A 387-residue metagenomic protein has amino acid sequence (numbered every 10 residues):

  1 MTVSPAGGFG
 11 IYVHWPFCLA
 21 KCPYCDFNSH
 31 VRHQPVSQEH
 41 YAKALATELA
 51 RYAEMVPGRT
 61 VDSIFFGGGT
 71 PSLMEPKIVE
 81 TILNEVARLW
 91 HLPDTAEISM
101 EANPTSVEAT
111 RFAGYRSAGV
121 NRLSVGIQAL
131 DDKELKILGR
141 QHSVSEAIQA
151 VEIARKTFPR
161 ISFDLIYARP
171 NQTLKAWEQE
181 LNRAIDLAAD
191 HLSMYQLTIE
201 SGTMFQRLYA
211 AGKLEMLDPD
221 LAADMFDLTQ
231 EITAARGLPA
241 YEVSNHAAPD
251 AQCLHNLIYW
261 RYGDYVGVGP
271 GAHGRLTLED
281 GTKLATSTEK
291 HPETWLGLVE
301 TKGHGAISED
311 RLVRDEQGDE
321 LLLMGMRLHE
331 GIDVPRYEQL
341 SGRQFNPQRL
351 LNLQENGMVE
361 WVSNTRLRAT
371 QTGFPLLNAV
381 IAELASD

Functional and structural regions predicted by a protein language model:
T2-G10, S29-M55, R59-R343: C-terminal scaffold of the Radical SAM
I11-W15: Short active-site neighborhood of thiol/selenol oxidoreductases, capturing the structured segment around
P16-S29: Local cysteine-cluster metal-coordination motifs and their immediate loop/turn environment, predominantly Fe-S cluster
S341-E355: Short amphipathic alpha-helical interaction segments
E355-N364: A short, conserved structural fragment
T365-T370: Minor-groove-contacting beta-hairpin "wing" of winged helix-turn-helix DNA-binding domains
T372-D387: Short, amphipathic alpha-helical interaction segments positioned at domain boundaries
